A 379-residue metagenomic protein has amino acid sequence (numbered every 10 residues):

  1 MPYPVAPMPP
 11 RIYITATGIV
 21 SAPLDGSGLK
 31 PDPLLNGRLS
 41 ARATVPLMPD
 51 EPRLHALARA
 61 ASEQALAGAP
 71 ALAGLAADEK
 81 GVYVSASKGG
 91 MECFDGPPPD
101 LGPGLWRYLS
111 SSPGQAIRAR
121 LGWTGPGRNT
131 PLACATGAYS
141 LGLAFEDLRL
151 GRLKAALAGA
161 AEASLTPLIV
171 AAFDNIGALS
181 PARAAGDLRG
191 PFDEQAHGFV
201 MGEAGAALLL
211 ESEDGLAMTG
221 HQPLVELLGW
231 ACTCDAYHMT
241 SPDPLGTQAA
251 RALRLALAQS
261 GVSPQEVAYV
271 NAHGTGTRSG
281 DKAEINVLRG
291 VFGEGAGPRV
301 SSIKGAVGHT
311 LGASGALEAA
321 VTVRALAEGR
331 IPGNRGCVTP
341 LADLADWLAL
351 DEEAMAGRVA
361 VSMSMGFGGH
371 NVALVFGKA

Functional and structural regions predicted by a protein language model:
P4, S21-A86, G90-M91, A252-P264: Conserved active-site "lid/cap" helical segment
M8, P31-R59, K88-G96, D100-L143 (+3 more regions): Conserved catalytic cysteine-centered active-site region of acyl-thioester-dependent Claisen-condensing enzymes
P9-R42, A184-S260, Y269: Condensing-enzyme catalytic core mediating Claisen C-C bond formation in acyl metabolism
I14-A16, L34, S62, V82 (+10 more regions): Conserved small-residue
L57-A69, S111-P113, S212-E213, L245-S260 (+3 more regions): Short, well-ordered amphipathic alpha-helical segments that serve as non-catalytic structural scaffolds within diverse
R59-S62, G68, L121, R128-E162 (+3 more regions): Active-site-proximal alpha-helical scaffold in enzymes
R152-I176, R183-H197, W230-P244, G274-D281 (+1 more regions): Acyl-CoA/ACP chain-elongation machinery
L208-S212, G280, R289, L350 (+1 more regions): Short beta-strand-to-turn element immediately C-terminal to the catalytic PLP-Schiff-base lysine in fold type I
